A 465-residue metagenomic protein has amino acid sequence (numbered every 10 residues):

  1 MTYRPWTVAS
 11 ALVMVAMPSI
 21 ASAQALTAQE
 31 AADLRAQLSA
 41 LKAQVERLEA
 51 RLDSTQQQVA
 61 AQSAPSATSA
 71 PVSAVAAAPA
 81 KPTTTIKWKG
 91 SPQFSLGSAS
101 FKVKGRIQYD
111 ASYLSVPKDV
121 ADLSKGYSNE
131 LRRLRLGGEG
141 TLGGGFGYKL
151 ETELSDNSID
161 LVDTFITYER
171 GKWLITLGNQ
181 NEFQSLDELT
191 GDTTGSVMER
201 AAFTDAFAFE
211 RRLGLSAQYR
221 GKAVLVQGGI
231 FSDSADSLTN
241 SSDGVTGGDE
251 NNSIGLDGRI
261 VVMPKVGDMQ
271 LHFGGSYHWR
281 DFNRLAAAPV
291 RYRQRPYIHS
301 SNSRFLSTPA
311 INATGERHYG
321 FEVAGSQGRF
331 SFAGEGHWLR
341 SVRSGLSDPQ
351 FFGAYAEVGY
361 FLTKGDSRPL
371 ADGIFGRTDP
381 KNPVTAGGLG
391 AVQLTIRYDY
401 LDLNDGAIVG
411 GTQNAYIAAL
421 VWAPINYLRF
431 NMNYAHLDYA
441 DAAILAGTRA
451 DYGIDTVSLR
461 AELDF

Functional and structural regions predicted by a protein language model:
M1-A9: Bacterial N-terminal signal peptides that target proteins for export
A9-A11, A21: Cleavable N-terminal signal peptides
M17-A23: Sec/Tat signal peptide C-region and signal peptidase I cleavage site
A23-Q108, L362, D366-D379, F465: N-terminal periplasmic/intermembrane-space "pro-region" immediately following the signal or transit peptide
E30, E49, E151-E153, D163 (+5 more regions): Acidic-residue sensor for enzyme active/binding pockets
K89-N283, F351-A386, A391-G406: Outer membrane beta-barrel
A287-F465: Outer-membrane beta-barrel pore domains
